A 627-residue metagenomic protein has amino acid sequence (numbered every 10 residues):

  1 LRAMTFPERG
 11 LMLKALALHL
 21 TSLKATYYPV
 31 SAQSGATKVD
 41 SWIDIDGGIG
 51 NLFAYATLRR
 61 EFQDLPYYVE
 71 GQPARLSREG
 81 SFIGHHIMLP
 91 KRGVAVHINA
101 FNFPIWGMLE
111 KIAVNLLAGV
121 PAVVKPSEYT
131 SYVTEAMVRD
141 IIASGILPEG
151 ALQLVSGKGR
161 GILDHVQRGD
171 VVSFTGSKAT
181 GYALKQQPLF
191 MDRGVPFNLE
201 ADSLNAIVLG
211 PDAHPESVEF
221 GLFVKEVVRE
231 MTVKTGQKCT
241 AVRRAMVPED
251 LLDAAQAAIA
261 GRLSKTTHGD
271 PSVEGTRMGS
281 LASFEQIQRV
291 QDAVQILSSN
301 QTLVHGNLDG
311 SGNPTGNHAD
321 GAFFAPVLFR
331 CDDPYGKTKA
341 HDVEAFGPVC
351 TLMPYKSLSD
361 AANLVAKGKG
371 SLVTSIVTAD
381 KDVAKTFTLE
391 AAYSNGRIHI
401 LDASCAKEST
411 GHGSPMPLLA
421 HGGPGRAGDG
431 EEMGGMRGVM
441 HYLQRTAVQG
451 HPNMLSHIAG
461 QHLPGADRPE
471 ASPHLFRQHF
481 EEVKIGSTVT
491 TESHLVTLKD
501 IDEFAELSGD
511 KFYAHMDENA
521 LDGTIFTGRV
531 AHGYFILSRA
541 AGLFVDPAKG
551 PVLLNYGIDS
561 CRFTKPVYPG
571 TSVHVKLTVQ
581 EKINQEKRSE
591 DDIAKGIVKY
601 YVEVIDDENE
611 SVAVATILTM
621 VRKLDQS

Functional and structural regions predicted by a protein language model:
L1-G80, K265, A282: N-terminal Rossmann-like NAD(P)+-binding subdomain of aldehyde/semialdehyde dehydrogenases
L1-R2, L76, V96-H97, I207-P211 (+6 more regions): Short, well-ordered beta-strand elements within core beta-sheets of diverse protein domains
T5-L11, P126, I146-E149, R168-G169 (+3 more regions): Conserved C-terminal structural/oligomerization subdomain of aldehyde/semialdehyde dehydrogenase
Q63-L222, Y355, E408: Rossmann-like NAD(P) dinucleotide-binding subdomain of oxidoreductase/dehydrogenase enzymes
D140-G145, G169-V171, T180-Y335, L358-S359 (+5 more regions): ALDH superfamily catalytic-core signature
S472-A531, K623: Catalytic strand-loop segment that frames the active site of acyl-thioester-processing enzymes
L475-T488, F563, V567-S627: HotDog/MaoC-like acyl-thioester-processing domains
T524-E581: Hydrophobic beta-strand-centered segment that forms part of the acyl-chain substrate-binding groove
